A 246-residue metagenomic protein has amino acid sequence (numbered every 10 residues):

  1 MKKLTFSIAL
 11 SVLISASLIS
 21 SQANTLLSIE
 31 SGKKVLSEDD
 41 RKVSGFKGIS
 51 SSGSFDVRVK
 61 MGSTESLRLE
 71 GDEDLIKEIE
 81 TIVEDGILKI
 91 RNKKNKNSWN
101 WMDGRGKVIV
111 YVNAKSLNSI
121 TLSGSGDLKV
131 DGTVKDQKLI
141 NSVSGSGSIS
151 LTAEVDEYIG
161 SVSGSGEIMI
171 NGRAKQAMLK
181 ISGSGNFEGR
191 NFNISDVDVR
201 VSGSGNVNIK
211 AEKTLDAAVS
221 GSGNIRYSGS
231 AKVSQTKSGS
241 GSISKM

Functional and structural regions predicted by a protein language model:
M1-M246: Intrinsically disordered, low-complexity terminal regions
